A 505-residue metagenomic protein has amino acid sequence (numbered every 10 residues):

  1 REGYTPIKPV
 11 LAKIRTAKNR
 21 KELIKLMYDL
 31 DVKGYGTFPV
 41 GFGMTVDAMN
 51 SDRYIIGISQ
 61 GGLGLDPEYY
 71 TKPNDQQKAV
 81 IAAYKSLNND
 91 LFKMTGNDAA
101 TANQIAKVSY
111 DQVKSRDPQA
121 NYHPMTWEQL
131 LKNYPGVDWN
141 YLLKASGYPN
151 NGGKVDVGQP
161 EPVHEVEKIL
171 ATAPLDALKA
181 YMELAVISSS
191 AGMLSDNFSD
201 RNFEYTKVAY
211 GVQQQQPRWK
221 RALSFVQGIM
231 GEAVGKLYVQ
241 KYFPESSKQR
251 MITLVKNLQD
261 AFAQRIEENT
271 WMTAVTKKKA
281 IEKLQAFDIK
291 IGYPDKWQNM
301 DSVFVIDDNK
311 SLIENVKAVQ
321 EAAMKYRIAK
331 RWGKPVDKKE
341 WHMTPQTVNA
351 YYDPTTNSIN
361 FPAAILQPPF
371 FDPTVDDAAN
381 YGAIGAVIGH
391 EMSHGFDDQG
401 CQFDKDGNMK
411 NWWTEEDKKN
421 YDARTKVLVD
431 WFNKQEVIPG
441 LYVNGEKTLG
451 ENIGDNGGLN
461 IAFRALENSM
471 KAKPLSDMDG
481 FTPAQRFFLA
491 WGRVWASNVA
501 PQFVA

Functional and structural regions predicted by a protein language model:
R1-T253, N257, P294: Noncatalytic, helix-rich "gating/capping" subdomain that lines the substrate-entry/channel surface of large enzyme
N133-G136, L142-S146, D156-V163, L184 (+5 more regions): Intrinsically disordered, low-complexity linker/terminal regions across diverse proteins
